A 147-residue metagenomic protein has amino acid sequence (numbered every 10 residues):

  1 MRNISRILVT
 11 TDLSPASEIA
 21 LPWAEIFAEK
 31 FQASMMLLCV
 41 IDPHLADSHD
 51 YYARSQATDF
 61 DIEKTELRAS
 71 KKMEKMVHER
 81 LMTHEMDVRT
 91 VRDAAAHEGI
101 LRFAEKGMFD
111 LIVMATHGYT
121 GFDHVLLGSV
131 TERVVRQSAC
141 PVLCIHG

Functional and structural regions predicted by a protein language model:
M1-R2, R136: Short, flexible hinge/linker loops that cap or flank conserved catalytic cores
R2, K30, H78-I112: Structural beta-alpha unit
R2-Q56, E85-M86: Small/aliphatic-rich secondary-structure junction motif
A24, I100, V134: Aromatic/hydrophobic pocket-lining residues that form π-stacking "cages" and hydrophobic walls in ligand
E25, K75, E132: Active-site phosphate/pyrophosphate- and oxyanion-stabilizing loops and adjacent acidic/basic residues in soluble
C39, T90-R92, H146: Residue-level recognition of beta-strand->loop/alpha-helix junctions
Q56-K71: A short acidic, glycine-rich active-site loop that binds or catalyzes chemistry on phosphate/adenosine moieties
E105-G147: Gly/Ser-rich helix-loop-strand patches that form or flank binding pockets for ribonucleotide-derived cofactors
